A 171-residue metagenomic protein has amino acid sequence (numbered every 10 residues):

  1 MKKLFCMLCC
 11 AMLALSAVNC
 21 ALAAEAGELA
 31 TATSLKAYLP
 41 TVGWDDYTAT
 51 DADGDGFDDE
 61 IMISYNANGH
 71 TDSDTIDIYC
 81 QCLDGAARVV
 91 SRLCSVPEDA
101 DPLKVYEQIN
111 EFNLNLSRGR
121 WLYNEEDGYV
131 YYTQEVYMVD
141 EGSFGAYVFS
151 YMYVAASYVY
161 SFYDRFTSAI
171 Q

Functional and structural regions predicted by a protein language model:
F5-M7, A14-L22: C-terminal segment of classical bacterial N-terminal signal peptides
L22-T75: Charge-rich, low-complexity N-terminal segments
A32, K36, Y106, F149-M152: Extracytoplasmic/secreted envelope proteins and their assembly/folding machinery, especially bacterial periplasmic
A52, Y79-L83, N124: Short beta-strand micro-motifs enriched in acidic
S64-C94: Long, continuous compositionally biased terminal/linker segments
A87-Y129: Short, internal acidic amphipathic alpha-helical interface segments that mediate docking to partner proteins
R118-Y158: A short, solvent-exposed beta-edge/loop patch
D164-Q171: Short, highly charged C-terminal tails/helix-capping segments
